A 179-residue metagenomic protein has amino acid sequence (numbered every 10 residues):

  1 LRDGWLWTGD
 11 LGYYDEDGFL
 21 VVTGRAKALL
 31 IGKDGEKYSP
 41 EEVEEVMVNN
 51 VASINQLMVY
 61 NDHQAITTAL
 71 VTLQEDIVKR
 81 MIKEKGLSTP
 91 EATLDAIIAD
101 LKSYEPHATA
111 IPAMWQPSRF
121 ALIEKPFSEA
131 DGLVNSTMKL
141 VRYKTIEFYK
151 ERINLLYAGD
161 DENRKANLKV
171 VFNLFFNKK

Functional and structural regions predicted by a protein language model:
D3: Conserved nucleotide-binding/hydrolysis modules and their immediate coupling elements across P-loop/ASCE NTPase motors
L11-W115, P126, A130: AMP-binding/adenylate-forming catalytic core of the ANL superfamily
Q56-M58, Y104-K179: Conserved C-terminal "lid"/linker of ANL adenylate-forming enzymes
